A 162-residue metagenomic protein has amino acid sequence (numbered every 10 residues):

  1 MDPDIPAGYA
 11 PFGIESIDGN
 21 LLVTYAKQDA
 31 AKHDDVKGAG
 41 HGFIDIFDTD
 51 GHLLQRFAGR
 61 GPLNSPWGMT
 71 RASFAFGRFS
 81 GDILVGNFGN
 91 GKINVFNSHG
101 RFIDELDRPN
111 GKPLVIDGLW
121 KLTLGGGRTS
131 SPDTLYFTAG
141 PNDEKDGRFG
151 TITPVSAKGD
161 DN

Functional and structural regions predicted by a protein language model:
M1-N162: Sequence/structural signature of beta-propeller domains
